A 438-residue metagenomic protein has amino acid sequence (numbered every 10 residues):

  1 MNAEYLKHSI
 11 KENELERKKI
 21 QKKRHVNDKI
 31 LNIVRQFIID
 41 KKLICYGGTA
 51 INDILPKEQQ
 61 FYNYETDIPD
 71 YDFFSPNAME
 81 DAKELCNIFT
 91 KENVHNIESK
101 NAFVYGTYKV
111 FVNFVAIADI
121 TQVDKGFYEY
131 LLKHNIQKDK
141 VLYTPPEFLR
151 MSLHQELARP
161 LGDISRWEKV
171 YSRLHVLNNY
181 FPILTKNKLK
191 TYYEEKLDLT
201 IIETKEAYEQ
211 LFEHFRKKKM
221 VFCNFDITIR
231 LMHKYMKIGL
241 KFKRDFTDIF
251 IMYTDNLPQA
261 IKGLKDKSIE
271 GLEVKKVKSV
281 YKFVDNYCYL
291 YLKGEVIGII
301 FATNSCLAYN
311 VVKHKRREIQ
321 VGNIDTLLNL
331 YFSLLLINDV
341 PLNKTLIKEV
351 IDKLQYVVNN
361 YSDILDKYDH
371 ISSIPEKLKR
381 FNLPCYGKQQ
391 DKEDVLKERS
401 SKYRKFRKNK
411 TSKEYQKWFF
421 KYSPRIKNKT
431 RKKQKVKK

Functional and structural regions predicted by a protein language model:
M1-K29, Q137-E206, K392, T411 (+1 more regions): N-terminal regions immediately upstream of nucleotidyltransferase
L15-E16, P182-D198, K205-E206, I351-K432 (+1 more regions): C-terminal, non-catalytic extensions of nucleic-acid polymerases
N27-M79, T204-Q259: Active-site nucleotide-donor binding segment shared across nucleotidyl transfer reactions
I33-I38, L85-N93, L211-F215, A260-L272: Hydrophobic, Leu/Ile/Phe/Ala-enriched alpha-helical segments that form helix-helix packing faces
D40-I44, A116, E209-F215, K219-M220 (+8 more regions): Non-catalytic helical "accessory" subdomain of NTase-fold nucleotidyltransferases
D81-K83, L177: Intrinsically disordered, low-complexity linkers and terminal regions that flank or interleave Cys/His-based
C86-E129, D266-N310: Conserved catalytic core of two-metal-ion nucleotidyltransferases
V94-N96, V104-T107, E129-I183, F283-D285 (+1 more regions): Non-catalytic nucleic-acid-binding/docking modules located in mid-to-C-terminal regions of nucleic-acid enzymes
